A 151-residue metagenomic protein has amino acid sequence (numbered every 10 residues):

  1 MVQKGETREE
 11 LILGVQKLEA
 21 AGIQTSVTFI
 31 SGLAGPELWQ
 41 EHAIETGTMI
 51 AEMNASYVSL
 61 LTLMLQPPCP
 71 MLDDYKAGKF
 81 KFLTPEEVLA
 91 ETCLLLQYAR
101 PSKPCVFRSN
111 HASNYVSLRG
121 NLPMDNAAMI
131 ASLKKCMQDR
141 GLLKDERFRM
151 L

Functional and structural regions predicted by a protein language model:
M1-G22, G32-M53, D73-E86: Conserved non-cysteine loop/helix-boundary elements of the Radical SAM core domain that shape
T48-L151: Auxiliary Fe-S-binding modules of radical SAM enzymes
